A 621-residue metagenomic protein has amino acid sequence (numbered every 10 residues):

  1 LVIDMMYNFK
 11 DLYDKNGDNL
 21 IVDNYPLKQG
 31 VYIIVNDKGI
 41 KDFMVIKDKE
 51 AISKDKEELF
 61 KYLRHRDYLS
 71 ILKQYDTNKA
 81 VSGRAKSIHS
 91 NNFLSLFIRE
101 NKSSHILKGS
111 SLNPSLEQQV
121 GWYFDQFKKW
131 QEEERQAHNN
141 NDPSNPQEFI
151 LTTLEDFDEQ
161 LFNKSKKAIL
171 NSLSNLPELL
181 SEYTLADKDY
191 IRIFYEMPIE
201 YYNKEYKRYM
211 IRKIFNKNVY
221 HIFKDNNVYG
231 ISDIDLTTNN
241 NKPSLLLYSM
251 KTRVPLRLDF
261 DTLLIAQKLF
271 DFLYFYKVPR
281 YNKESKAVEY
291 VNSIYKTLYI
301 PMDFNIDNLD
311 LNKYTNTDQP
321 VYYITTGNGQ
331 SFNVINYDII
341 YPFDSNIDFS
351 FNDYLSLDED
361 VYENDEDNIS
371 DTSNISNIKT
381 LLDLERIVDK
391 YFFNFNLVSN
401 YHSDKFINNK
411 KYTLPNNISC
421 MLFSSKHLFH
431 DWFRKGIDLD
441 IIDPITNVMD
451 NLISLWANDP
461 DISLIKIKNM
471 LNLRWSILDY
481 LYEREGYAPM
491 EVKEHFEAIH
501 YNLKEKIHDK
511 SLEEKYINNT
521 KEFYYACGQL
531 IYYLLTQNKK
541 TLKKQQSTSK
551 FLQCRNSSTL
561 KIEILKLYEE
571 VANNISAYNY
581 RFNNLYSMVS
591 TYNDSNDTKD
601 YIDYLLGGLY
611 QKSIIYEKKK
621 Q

Functional and structural regions predicted by a protein language model:
L1-K164, V321, T325-Q621: Long, contiguous all-alpha helical interaction modules
Q131-P320, N333-V334: Basic, glycine-/proline-tolerant helical and adjacent loop/strand elements that line or dock onto nucleic-acid
